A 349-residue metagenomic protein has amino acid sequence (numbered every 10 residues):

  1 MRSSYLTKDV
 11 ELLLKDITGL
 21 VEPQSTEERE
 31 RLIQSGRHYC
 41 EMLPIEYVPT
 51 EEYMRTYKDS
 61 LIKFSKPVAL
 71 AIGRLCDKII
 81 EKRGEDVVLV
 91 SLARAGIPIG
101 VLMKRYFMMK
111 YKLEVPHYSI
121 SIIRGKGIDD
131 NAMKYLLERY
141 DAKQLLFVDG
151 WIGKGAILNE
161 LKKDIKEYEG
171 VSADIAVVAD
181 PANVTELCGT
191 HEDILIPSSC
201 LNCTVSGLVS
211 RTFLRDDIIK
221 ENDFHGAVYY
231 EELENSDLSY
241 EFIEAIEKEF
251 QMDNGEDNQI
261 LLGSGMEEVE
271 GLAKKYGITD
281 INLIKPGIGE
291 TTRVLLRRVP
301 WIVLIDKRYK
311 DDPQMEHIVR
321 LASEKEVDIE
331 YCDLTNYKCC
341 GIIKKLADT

Functional and structural regions predicted by a protein language model:
M1-V87, M108, K112-T349: Long, low-complexity, Lys/Arg-enriched
E85-M103, F107: Membrane helical hairpin/interfacial module
